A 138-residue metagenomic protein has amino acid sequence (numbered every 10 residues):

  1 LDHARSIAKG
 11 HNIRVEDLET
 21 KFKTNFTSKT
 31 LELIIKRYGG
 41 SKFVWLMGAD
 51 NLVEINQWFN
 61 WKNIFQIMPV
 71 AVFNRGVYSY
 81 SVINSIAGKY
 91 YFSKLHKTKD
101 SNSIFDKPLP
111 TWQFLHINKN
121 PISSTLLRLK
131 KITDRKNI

Functional and structural regions predicted by a protein language model:
L1-I138: Nucleotidyltransferase catalytic core that binds NTPs
